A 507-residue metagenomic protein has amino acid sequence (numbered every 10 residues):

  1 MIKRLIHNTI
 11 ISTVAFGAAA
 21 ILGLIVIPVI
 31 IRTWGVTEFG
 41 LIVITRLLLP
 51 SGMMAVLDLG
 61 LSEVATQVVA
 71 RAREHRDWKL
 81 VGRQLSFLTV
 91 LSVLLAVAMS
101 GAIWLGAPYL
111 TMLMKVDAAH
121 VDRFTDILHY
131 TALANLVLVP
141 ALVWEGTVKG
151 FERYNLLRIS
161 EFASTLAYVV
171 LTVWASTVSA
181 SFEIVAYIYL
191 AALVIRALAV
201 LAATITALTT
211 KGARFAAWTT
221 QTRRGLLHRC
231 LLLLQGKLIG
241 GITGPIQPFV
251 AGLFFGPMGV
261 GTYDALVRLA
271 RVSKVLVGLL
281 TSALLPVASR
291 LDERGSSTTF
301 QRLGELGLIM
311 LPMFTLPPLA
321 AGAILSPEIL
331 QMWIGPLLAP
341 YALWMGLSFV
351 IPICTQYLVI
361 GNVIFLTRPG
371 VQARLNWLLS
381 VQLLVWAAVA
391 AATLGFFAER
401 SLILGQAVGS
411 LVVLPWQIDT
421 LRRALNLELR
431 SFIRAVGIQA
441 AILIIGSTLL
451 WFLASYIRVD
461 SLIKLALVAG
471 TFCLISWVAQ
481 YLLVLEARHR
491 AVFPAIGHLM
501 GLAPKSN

Functional and structural regions predicted by a protein language model:
M1-L24, R32, S62, K79-F87 (+6 more regions): N-terminal membrane topogenesis motif
M1-L5, F182, A186, V200-P245 (+4 more regions): Interhelical loop/hinge segments that connect adjacent transmembrane helices in multipass membrane
R4-A19, D58-M112, D126-A132, S297-P318 (+2 more regions): Membrane-water interface segments that mark the loop-to-transmembrane alpha-helix transition
A15, A19-G23, I27, R46-S51 (+14 more regions): Short runs within selected transmembrane alpha-helices of multi-pass transporters and secretion channels
I30-M53, Q84, F182-Y187, T222-L233 (+4 more regions): Interfacial/gating helices of multi-pass transporter permease domains
D58-H75, G150, L208-A213, L266 (+3 more regions): Helix-loop junctions and terminal segments of transmembrane helices in multi-pass membrane transport/translocation
A107-T131, M313, G322-C354, L425: Interfacial segments at transmembrane-helix termini and the short loops linking adjacent helices
R423, L427-L429, W451-N507: Membrane-proximal transmembrane or re-entrant/amphipathic helices at the cytosolic face
